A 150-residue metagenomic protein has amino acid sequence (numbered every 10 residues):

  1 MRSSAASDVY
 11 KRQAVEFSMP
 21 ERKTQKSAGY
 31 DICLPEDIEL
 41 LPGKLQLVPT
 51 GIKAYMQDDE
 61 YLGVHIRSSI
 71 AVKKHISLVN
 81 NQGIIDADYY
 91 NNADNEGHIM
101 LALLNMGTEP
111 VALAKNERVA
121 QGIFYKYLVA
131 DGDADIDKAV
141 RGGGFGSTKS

Functional and structural regions predicted by a protein language model:
M1-A6, Y10: Single conserved hydrophobic/aromatic residue that forms the stacking wall/gate of nucleotide- or nucleobase-binding
S3-S4, S68, S147: Short linear Ser/Thr-Pro motifs
K11-L128: Compact, glycine-rich, soluble single-domain proteins
K73-A87, D135-S150: Short peripheral tails and domain-boundary helices/loops at the edges of structured domains
V129-D135: A short, polar/charged loop-to-alpha-helix boundary motif
